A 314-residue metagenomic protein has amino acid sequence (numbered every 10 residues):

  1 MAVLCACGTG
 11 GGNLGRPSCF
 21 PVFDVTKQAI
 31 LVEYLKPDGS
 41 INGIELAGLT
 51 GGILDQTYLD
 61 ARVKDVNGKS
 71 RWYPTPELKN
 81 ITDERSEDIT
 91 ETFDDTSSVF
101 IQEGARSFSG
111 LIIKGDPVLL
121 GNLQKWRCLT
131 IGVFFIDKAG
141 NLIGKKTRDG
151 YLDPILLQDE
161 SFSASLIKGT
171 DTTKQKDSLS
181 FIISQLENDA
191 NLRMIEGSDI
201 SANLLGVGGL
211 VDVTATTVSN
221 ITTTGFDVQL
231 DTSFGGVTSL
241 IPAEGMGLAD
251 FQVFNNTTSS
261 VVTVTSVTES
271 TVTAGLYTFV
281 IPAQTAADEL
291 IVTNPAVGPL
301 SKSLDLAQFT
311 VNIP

Functional and structural regions predicted by a protein language model:
A2-S107, L152-K174, G206-T217: Solvent-exposed edge beta-strands and adjacent loop segments that serve as assembly or binding interfaces
R85, I136-N188, L304, Q308: Short beta-strand and beta-hairpin "edge-sheet" elements
I113-Y151: Short, acidic/charged, Gly/Pro-enriched secondary-structure junctions
S219-T238: Beta-strand-rich structural segments
T238-V261: Short, surface-exposed alpha-helix to beta-strand junction/turn motifs within ectodomains of secreted and cell-envelope
T268-P282: Aromatic sugar-binding surface patches on proteins that engage polysaccharides or sugar-phosphate polymers
A283-K302: Short, aromatic- and glycine-rich surface loops/edge beta-strands on solvent-exposed regions
G298-P314: Short beta-strand elements
